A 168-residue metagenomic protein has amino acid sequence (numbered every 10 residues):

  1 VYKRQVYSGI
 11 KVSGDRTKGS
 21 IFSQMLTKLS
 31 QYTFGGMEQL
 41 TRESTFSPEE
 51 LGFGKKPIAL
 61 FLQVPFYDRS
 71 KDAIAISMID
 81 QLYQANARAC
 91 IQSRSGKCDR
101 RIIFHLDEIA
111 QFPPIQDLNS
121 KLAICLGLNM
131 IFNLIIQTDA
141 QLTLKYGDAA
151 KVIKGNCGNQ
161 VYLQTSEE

Functional and structural regions predicted by a protein language model:
K3-M130, K145, G155: P-loop NTPase motor domains
L122-E168: Conserved ATP-driven motor cores of ASCE-family P-loop NTPases powering translocation/secretion/packaging/pilus
